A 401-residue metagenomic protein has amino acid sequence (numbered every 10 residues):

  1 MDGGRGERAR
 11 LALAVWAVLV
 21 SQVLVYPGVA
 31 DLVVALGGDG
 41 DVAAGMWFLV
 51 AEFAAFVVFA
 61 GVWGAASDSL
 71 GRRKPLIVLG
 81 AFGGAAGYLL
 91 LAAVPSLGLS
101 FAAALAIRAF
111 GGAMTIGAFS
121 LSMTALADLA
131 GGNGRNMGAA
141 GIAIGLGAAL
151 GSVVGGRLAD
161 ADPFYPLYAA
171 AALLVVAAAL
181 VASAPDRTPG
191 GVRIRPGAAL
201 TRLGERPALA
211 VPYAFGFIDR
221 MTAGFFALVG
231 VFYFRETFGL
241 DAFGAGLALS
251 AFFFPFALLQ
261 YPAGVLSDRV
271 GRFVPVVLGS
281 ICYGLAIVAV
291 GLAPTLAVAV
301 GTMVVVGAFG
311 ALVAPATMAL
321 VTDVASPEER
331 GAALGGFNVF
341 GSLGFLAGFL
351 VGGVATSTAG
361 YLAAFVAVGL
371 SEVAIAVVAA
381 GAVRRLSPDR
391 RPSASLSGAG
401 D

Functional and structural regions predicted by a protein language model:
M1-R5, A184-G216, L396-D401: Juxtamembrane intracellular "pre-TM" segments in multi-pass secondary transporters
D2-F53, L209-F215, R220-F238, G244-A248: Helix-loop boundary and gating motifs at the non-cytosolic
M46-A65, S250-P262: Central cavity-lining transmembrane alpha-helices of secondary-active solute carriers, predominantly the Major
F82-G98, C282-P294: C-terminal ends and interior cores of transmembrane alpha-helices in multi-pass membrane transporters/permeases
S100-G117, F217, V298-L312: Hydrophobic core of transmembrane alpha-helices in multi-pass small-molecule transporters, especially MFS/SLC-type
L105-G145, A319-L320: Cytoplasmic helix-loop-helix junction between adjacent transmembrane helices in 12-TM secondary transporters
A140-S183, L362: Helix-loop-helix hairpin linking two adjacent transmembrane segments in secondary transporters
A172-G190, I375-V383: C-terminal membrane-cytosol helix-exit motif in multi-pass small-molecule transporters
